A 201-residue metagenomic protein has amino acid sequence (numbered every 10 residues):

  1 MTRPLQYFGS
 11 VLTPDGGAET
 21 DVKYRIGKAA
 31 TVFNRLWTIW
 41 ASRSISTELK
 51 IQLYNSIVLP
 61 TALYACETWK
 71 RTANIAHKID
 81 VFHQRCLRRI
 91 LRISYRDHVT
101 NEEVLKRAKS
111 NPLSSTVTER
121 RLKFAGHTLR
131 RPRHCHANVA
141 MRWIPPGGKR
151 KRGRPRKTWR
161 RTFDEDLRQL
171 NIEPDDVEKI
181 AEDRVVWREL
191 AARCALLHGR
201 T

Functional and structural regions predicted by a protein language model:
M1-T201: Short linear motifs embedded in intrinsically disordered, charge-biased segments
